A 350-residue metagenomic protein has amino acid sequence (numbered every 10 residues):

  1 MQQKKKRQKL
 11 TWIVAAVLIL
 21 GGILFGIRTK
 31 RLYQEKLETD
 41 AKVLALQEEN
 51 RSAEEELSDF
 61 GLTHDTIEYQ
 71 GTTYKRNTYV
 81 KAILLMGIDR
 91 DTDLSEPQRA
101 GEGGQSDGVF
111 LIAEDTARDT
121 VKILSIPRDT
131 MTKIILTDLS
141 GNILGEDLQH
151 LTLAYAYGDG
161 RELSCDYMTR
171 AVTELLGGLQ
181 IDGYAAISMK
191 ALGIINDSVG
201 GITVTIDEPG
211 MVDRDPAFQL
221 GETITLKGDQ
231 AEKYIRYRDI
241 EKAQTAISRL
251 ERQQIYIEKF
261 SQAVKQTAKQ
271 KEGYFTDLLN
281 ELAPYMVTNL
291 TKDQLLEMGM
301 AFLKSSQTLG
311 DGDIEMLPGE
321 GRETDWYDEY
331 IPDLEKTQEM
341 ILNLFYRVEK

Functional and structural regions predicted by a protein language model:
Q3-L18: N-terminal Sec-pathway targeting helices
L10-W12, L24-K350: Non-catalytic, solvent-exposed segments at the cell envelope interface
